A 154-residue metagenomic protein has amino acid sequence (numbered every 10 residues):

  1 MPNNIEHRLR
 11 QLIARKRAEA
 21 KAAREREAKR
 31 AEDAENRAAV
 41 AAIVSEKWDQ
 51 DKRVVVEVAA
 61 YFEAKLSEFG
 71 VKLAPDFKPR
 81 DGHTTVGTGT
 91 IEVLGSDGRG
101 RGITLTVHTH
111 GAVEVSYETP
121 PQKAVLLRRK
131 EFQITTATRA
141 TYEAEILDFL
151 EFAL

Functional and structural regions predicted by a protein language model:
P2-A23: Short linear clamp-binding motif
H7, T88-T141: Intrinsically disordered, low-complexity regulatory segments enriched in Ser/Thr/Pro and charged residues
L12, K65, E145, F149: Residues that form generic nucleotide/phosphate-binding pockets
R17-L73: Contiguous, amphipathic alpha-helical segments that mediate oligomerization or scaffolding in large protein assemblies
E68-V86: Long, charged, glycine-rich C-terminal linkers/tails
T138-A153: Well-ordered alpha/beta subsegment
